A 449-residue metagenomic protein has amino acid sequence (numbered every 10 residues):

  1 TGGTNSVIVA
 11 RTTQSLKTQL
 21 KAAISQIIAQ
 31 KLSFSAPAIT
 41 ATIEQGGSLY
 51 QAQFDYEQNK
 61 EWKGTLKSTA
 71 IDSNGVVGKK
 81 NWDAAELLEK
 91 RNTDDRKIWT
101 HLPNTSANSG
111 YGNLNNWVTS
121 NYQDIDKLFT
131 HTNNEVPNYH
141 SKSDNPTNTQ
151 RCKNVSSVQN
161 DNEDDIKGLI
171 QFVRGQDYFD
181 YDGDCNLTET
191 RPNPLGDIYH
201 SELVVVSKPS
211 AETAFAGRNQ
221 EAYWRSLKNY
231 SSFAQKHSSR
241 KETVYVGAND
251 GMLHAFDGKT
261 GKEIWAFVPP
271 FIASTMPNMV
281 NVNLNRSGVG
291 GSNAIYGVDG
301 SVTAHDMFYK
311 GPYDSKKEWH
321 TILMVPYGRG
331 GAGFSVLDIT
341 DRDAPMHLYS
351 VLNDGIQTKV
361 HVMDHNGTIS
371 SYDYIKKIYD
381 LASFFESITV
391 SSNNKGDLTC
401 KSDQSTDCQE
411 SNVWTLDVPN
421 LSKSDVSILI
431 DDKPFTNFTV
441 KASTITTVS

Functional and structural regions predicted by a protein language model:
T1-V426, D432-S449: A fold-level detector for beta-propeller and closely related beta-sheet-rich head/sensor domains
